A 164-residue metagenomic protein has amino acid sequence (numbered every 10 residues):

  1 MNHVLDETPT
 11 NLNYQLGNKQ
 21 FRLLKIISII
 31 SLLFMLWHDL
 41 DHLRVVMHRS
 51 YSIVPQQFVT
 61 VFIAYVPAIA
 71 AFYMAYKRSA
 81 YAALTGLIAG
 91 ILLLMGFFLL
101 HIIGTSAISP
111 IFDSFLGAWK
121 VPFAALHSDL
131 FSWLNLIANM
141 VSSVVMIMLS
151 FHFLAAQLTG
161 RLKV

Functional and structural regions predicted by a protein language model:
N2-L32, V145-L162: Cytosolic juxtamembrane helix and N-cap/initiation of the first transmembrane helix
K19-I29, P55-F62, Y81-I88, L130-M140: Alpha-helical transmembrane segments of integral membrane proteins
L33-H42, L92-I111: C-terminal TM-helix exit segments that contain a strictly Trp-centered aromatic cap at the helix terminus
L33-M35, P55-A75: Core segments of alpha-helical transmembrane spans in multipass integral membrane proteins
W37-P55, P110-A124: Membrane-interface interhelical loops and short amphipathic "cap" helices that link adjacent transmembrane segments
I63-I69, N139-M146: Core segments of transmembrane alpha-helices that mediate helix-helix packing or line hydrophobic substrate/ligand
Y73-G104: Loop-to-transmembrane helix junctions at the membrane interface
W119-V145: Individual transmembrane alpha-helices with interfacial aromatic-anchor signatures
